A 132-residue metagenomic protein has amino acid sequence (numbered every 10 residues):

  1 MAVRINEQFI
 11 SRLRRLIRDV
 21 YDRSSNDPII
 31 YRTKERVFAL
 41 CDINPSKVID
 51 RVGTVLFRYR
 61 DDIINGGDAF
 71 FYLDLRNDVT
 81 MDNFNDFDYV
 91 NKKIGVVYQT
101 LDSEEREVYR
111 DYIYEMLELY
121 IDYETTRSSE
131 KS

Functional and structural regions predicted by a protein language model:
M1-E107, I121-S132: Terminal low-complexity "docking" segments
I113-L119: Amphipathic alpha-helical interaction/assembly segments
